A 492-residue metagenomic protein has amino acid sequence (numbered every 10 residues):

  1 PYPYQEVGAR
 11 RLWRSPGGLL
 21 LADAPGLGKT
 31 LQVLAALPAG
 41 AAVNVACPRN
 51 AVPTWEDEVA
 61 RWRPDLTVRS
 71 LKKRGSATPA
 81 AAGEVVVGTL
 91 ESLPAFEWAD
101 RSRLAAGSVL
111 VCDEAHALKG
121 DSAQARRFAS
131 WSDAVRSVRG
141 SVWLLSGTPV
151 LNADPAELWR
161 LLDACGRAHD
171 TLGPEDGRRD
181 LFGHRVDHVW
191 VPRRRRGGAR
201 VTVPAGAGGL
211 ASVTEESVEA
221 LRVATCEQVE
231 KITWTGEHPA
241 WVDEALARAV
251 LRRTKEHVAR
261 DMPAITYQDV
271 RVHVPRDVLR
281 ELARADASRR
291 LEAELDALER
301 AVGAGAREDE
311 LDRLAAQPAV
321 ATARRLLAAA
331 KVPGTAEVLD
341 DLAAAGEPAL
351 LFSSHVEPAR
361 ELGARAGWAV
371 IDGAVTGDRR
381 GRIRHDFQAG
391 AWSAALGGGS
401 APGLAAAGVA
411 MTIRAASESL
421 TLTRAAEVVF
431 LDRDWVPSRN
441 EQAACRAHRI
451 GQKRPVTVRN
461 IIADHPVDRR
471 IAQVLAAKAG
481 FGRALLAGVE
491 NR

Functional and structural regions predicted by a protein language model:
P1-A22: Conserved pre-motif I regulatory segment
G17-A36: Walker A/P-loop
A41-R61, N152-D154, S354-V356: Conserved Walker A/P-loop ATP-binding site and its immediately adjacent core in helicase/helicase-like ATPase domains
A42, V68, V109, R126-V258 (+1 more regions): Conserved P-loop NTPase motor "coupling/switch" region that bridges the ATPase
A51-R74, A168: Conserved helix-turn-beta segment of the N-terminal RecA-like "Helicase ATP-binding" lobe in SF1/SF2 helicases
H257-G367: Conserved helicase/translocase motor-coupling segment
L350-F352, G367-A416: Conserved helicase ATPase core of P-loop NTP-dependent helicases/translocases
W435-A444, H448-R492: A conserved SF2-helicase RecA2
